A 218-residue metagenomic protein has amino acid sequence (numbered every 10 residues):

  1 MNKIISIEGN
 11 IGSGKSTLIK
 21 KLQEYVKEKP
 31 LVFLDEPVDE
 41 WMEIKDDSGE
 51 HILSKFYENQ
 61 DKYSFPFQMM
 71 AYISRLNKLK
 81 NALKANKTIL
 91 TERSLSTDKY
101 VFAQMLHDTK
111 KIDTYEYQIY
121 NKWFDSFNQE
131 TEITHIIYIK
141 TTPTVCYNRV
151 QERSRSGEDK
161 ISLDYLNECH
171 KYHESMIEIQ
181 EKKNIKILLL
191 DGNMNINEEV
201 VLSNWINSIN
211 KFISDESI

Functional and structural regions predicted by a protein language model:
I7: Hydrophobic anchor at the beta1->P-loop junction of P-loop NTPases
N10: P-loop (Walker A) phosphate-binding loop of NTP-binding proteins
K15: Conserved lysine of the Walker
L18-I19: Post-Walker A alpha-helix
E24-Q68, V101: Conserved substrate/cofactor phosphate-moiety recognition/catalytic segment in nucleotide-dependent phosphotransferases
S48-T88, H107-K111: Conserved nucleotide-sensing/catalytic segment adjacent to the nucleotide-binding pocket in NTP-handling enzymes
Y100-K171: A glycine- and Lys/Arg-enriched "phosphate-lid" helix/loop adjacent to the NTP-binding pocket of small-molecule kinases
Y147-I218: NTP-dependent small-molecule kinase module
